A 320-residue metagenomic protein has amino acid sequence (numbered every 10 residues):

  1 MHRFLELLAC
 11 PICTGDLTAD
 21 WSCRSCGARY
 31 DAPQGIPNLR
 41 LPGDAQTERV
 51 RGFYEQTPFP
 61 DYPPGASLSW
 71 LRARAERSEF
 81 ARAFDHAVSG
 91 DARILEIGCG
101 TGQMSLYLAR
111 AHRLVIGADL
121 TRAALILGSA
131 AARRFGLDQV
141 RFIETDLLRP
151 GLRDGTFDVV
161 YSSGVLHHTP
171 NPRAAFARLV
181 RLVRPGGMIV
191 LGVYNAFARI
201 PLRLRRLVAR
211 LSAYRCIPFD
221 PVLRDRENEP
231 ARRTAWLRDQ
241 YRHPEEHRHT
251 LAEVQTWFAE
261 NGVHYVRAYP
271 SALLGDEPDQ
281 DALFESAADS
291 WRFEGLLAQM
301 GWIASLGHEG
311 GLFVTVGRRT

Functional and structural regions predicted by a protein language model:
M1-D61: N-terminal auxiliary segments of SAM/dcSAM-dependent transferases
A66-D91: Conserved alpha-helix/loop element of class I SAM-dependent methyltransferases that forms part of the SAM/SAH-binding
T101-H112: Conserved SAM-binding loop of SAM-dependent methyltransferases across substrates and taxa, primarily the Class I
L114-D119: Conserved SAM-binding motif I beta-strand of class I
L148-V159: A short acidic, Gly/Pro-enriched loop at the edge of an enzyme's catalytic core that lines a small-molecule cofactor
R173-P185: A short glycine-rich, Lys/Arg-flanked "PGG" loop and its adjoining helix->strand segment in the class I
M188-V222: Conserved class I S-adenosyl-L-methionine
P230-R318: Rossmann-like AdoMet/SAM-dependent catalytic core
